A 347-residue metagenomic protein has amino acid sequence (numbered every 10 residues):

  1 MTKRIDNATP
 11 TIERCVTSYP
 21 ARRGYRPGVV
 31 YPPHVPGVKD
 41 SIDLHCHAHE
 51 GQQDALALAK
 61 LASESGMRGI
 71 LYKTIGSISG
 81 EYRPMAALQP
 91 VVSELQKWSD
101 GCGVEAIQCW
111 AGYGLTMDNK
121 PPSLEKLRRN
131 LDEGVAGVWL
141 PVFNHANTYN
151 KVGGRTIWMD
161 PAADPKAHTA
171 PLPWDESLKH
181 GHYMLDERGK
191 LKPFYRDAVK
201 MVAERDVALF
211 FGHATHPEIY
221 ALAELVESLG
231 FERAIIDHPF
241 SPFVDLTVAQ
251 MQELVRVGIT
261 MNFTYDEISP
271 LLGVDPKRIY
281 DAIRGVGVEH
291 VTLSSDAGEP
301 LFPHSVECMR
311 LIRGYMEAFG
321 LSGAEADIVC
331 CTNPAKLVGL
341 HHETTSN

Functional and structural regions predicted by a protein language model:
T2, T17-Y19, V306-N347: Mid-to-C-terminal alpha-helical segments outside catalytic/metal-binding sites
T2-Q108: An N-terminally biased module of ancient metal coordination in phosphate/nucleic-acid-related enzymes
G28-V35, L56-K60, P84-K97, S123-G134 (+5 more regions): Histidine/acidic residue-rich metal-binding segments in metalloenzymes
V38-D54, W110-P121, L185-K190, G212: Active-site mouth loops of central-metabolism enzymes
D43, A59-E81, E105-M117, V135-F143 (+3 more regions): Divalent metal-dependent hydrolysis catalytic cores, especially in the metallo-beta-lactamase
C46, I75-G76, G114, F143-N144 (+3 more regions): Active-site metal-binding loops of divalent metal-dependent hydrolases
P90-G101, I107-Y149: A generic, well-ordered mixed alpha/beta core segment in the N-terminal half of proteins
T264, V288-S305: Short acidic/histidine-rich active-site segments
